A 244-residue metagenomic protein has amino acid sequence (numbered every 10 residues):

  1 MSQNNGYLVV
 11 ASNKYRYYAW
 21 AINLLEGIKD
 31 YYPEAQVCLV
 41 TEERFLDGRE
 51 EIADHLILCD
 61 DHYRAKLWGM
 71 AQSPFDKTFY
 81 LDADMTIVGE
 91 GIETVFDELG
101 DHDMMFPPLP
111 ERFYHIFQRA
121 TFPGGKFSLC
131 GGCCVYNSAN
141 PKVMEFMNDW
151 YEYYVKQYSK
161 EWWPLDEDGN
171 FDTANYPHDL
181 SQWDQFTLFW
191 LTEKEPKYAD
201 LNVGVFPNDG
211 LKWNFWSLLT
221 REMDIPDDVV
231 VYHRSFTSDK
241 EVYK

Functional and structural regions predicted by a protein language model:
M1-A19: N-proximal low-complexity "stem/linker" segments adjacent to membrane-targeting elements
M1-N5, L39, R49-A53, G124-G131 (+1 more regions): A glycosyltransferase accessory/donor-loop signature
G6-V9, Q36-L39, F79: A structural signal for isolated positions on well-ordered beta-strands in alpha/beta enzyme cores
R16-Y18, R44-R49, Y114: Short, charged/polar "capping" segments at the starts of alpha-helices and the immediately preceding loops
Y18, Y63, L67, S181-F186: Conserved glycosyltransferase catalytic-site signature
G27-A35: Short, acidic, metal-binding catalytic loop of nucleotide-sugar glycosyltransferases
T41-S73: Active-site-proximal specificity loops/subdomain of glycosyltransferases
Y63-I116: GT-A fold catalytic core of metal-dependent nucleotide-sugar glycosyltransferases, centered on the diacidic
